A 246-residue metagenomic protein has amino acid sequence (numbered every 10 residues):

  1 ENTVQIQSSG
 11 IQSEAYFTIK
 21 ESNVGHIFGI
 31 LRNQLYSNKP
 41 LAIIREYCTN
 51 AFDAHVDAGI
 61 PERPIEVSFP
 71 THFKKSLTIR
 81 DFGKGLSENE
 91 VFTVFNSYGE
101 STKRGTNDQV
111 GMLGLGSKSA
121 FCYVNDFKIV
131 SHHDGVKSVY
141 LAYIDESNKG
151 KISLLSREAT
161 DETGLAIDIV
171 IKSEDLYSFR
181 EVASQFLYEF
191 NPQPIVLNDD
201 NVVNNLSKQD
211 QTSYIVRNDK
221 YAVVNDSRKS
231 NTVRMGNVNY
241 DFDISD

Functional and structural regions predicted by a protein language model:
E1-P64, S68-T71, N89-N96: Bergerat-fold GHKL ATPase/HATPase_c domain
R63-I65, L77, F127: Conserved beta-strand core positions
K74-L77, L165: Short beta-strand element(s) in the Bergerat
D81: Acidic ATP/Mg2+-coordinating residue in the GHKL
K84-G85: Glycine-rich G1-box
E100-S101: Conserved RecA-like P-loop NTPase helicase motor core
T106-T212: GHKL-type ATPase core
L206-D246: GHKL/Bergerat-fold ATPase module
